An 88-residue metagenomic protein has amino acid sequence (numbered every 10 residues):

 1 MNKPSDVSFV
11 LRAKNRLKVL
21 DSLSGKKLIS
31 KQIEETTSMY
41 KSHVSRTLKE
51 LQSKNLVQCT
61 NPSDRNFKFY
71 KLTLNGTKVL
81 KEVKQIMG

Functional and structural regions predicted by a protein language model:
M1-L17: Short alpha-helical segments that sit at the start of domains
K14, G25-I29: Short capping segments at the starts of secondary-structure elements
L17-D21, K78: Pre-recognition alpha-helix immediately N-terminal to the DNA-recognition helix within helix-turn-helix or winged-helix
S30-K31, K49: Residues within the helices of the helix-turn-helix
Q32-T36: A short acidic, leucine-rich amphipathic alpha-helix
M39-S53: Short amphipathic alpha-helical interaction segments
K54-R65, K71: Beta-hairpin "wing" of winged helix-turn-helix
K71-G88: Conserved segment of winged-helix/HTH DNA-binding domains
